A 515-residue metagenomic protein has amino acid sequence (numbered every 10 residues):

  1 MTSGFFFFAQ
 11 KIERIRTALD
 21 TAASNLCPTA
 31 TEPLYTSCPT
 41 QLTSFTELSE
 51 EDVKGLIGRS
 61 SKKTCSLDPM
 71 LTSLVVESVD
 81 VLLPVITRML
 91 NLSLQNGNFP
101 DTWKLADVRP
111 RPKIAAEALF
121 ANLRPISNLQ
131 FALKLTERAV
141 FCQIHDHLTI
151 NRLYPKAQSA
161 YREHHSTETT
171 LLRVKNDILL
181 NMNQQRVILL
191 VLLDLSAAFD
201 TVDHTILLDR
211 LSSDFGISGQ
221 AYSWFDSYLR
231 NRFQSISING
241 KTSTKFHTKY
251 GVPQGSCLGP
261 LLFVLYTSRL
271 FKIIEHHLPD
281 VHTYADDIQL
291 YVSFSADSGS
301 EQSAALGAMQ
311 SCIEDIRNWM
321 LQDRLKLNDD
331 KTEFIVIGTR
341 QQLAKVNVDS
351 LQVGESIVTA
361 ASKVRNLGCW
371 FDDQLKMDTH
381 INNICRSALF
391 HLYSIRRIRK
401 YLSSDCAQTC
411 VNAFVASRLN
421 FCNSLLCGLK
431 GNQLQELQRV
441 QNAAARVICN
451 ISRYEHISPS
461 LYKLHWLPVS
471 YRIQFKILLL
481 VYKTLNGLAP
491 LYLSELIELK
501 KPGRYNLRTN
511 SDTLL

Functional and structural regions predicted by a protein language model:
M1-A121, F131, L135, Y154 (+4 more regions): Surface-exposed loop/turn segments and immediately adjacent short secondary-structure elements within folded domains
D20-V53, N98, W103-D107, D146-T201 (+1 more regions): Active-site-proximal segment of RNA-dependent polymerases
S61-M70, L119-N128, T169-L211: Conserved catalytic palm subdomain of right-hand nucleotidyl-transferase polymerases, strongest for RNA-directed enzymes
V140-Q158, N181-N183, P260-D297: Active-site palm subdomain of RNA-directed nucleic acid polymerases
L195-A285: Conserved polymerase palm-domain catalytic core
A197-F215, Q289-R317, L321, G428: Catalytic palm subdomain of template-directed nucleic-acid polymerases, centered on the conserved carboxylate motif
A305, E355-L425: Basic, alpha-helical interaction scaffolds
S311, L325-K363: Short, conserved micro-motifs composed of acidic
